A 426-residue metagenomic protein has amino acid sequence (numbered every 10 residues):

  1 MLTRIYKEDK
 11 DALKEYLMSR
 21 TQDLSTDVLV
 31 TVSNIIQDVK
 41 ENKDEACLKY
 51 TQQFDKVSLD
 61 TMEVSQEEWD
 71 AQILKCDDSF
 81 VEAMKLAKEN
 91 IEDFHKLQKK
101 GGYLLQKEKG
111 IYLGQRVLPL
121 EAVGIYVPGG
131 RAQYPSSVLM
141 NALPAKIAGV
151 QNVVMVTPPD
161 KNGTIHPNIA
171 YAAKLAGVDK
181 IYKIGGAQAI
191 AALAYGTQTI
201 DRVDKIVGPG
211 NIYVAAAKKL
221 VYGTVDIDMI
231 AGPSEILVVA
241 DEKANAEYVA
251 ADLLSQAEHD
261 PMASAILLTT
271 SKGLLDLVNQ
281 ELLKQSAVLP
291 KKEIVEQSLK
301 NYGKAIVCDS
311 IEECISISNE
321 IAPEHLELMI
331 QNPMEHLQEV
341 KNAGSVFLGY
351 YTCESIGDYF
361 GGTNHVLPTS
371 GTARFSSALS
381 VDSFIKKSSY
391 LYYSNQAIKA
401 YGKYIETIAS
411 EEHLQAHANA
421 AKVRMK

Functional and structural regions predicted by a protein language model:
M1-E121: N-terminal Rossmann-like NAD(P)+-binding subdomain of aldehyde/semialdehyde dehydrogenases
L2-E8, K180-G185, A305-S310: Short acidic-hydrophobic, aromatic-tinged amphipathic segments that line or gate anion-handling sites
Q106-Y171: Conserved small-residue-rich beta-alpha loop and adjacent elements that most often cradle the phosphate/pyrophosphate
Q151-K161, A265-S271, V278: Short internal beta-strands
G177-S255, H259-S264: Conserved NAD(P)+-binding/catalytic subdomain of aldehyde/semialdehyde dehydrogenases
H259, L267-A343: A glycine- and small/hydrophobic-rich beta-loop-beta segment that serves as a flexible "lid/hinge" or phosphate-binding
E320-K426: C-terminal core of ALDH-fold dehydrogenases
